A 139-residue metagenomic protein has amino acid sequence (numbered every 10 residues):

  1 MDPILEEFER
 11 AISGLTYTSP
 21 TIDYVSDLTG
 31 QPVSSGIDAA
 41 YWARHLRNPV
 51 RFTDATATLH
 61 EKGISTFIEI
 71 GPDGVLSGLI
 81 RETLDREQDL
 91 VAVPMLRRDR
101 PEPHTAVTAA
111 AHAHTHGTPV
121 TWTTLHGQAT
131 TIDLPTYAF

Functional and structural regions predicted by a protein language model:
M1-E6, E82-T83: Short glycine/threonine-rich loop-to-helix capping motif typified by GTGT followed within a few residues by an Asp-Pro
I4, S35, D89-L90: Alpha-helical context
A11-T18, D23-V25, Y41-F139: Flexible, low-complexity segments
D27-T29: Reverse-transcriptase-like RNA-dependent polymerase core
Q31-P32, V75: Short, acidic Gly/Pro/Ser/Thr-rich loop/turn segments
V33-Y41: Gly-rich Lys/Arg/Thr-decorated short loops/hinges at beta-loop-alpha junctions or inter-strand turns that position
